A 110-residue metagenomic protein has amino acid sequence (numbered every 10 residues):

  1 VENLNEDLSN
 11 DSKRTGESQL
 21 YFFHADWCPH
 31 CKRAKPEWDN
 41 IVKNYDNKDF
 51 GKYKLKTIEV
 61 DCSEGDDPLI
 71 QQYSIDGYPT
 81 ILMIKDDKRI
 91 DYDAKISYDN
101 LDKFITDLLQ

Functional and structural regions predicted by a protein language model:
V1-N3: N-terminal targeting signals for export/organelle localization
E6: Arg/Lys-rich, intrinsically disordered low-complexity tails that mediate electrostatic binding and condensation
D11-N47: Local sequence-structure signature of Cys/Sec-based thiol-disulfide redox active-site neighborhoods
F23, V42, N47-D67, K95: Thiol-based oxidoreductase modules, predominantly thioredoxin-like and allied folds used for disulfide exchange
P29-P36, E64-G65, I96-D99: Short alpha-helical
W38, I58-I70, M83-I84, I90: A cross-kingdom feature marking solvent-exposed beta-strand/loop segments within repeated, beta-rich binding/scaffold
Q71-D76: A short glycine-leucine-enriched loop at secondary-structure breakpoints that most characteristically corresponds
G77-Q110: Non-catalytic, surface beta->alpha helical segment in thiol-disulfide oxidoreductase systems
